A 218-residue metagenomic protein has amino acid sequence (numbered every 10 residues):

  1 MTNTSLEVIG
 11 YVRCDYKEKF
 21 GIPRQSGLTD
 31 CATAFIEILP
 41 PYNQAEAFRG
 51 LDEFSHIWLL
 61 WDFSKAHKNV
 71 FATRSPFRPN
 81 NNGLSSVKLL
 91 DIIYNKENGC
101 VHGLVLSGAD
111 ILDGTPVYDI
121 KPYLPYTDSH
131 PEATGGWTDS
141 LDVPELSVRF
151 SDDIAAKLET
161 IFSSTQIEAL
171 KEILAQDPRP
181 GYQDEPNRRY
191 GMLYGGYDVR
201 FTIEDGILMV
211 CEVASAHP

Functional and structural regions predicted by a protein language model:
M1-A45, Y123-E172, G181, R188: Arg/Lys-rich, positively charged N-terminal/basic patches that mediate binding to nucleic acids
T2-V8, F77-V87, G195: Short coil-to-beta-strand transition motifs
K17, D91-L104, I111: Short, conserved beta-turn/loop elements at beta-strand boundaries and strand-helix junctions
E46-G83, Y182-P186: Active-site-adjacent substructure of cysteine-protease-like catalytic cores
V87, E185-D205, H217: Basic/aromatic recognition patch in beta-strand/loop cores that engages polyanionic ligands
H102-T138: Flexible glycine-rich active-site/ligand-binding loops centered on an Asp-His dyad
L112, E204-P218: Enriched for short, Lys/Arg-rich terminal
